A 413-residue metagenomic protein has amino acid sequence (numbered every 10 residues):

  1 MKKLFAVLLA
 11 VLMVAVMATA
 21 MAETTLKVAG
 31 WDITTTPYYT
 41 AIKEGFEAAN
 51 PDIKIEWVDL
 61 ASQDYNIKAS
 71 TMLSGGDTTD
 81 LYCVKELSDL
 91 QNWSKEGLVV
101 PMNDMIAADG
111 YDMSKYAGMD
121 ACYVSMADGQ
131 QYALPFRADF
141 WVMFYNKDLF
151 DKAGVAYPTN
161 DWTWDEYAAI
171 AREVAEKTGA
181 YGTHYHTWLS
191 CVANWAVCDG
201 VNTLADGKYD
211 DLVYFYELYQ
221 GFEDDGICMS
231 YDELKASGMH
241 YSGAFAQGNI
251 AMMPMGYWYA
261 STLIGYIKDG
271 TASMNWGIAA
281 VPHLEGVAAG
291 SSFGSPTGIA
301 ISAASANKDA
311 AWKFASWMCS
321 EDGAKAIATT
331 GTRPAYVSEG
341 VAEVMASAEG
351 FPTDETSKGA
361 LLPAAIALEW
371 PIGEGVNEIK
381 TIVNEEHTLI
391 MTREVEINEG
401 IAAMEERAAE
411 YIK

Functional and structural regions predicted by a protein language model:
E23-I33, I53-V58, D80-L81, Y132 (+1 more regions): Short, well-ordered beta-strand elements
I33-K54, I382-V383, I401: Short, polar/charged alpha-helical segment
G45-K115, K152-G154, A244, N249-M252 (+2 more regions): Extracytoplasmic "Venus flytrap"/periplasmic binding protein-like
A48, K54, G129, A153 (+3 more regions): Extracytoplasmic/periplasmic substrate-recognition and gating elements
M72, T79-D80, D109-L149, Y181-G182 (+2 more regions): A structural signal for short loop-to-beta-strand junctions that line the ligand-binding cleft of periplasmic/secreted
E86-F140, S273-A280, S347-F351, G359: Hinge/lid segment of periplasmic solute-binding proteins
A171, L204-K235, V281: Glycine-centered hinge/linker elements that transmit conformational signals in sensory and ligand-binding systems
A279, T329-I382, L389: Long, aromatic- and glycine/proline-rich binding clefts that accommodate carbohydrate-like moieties
